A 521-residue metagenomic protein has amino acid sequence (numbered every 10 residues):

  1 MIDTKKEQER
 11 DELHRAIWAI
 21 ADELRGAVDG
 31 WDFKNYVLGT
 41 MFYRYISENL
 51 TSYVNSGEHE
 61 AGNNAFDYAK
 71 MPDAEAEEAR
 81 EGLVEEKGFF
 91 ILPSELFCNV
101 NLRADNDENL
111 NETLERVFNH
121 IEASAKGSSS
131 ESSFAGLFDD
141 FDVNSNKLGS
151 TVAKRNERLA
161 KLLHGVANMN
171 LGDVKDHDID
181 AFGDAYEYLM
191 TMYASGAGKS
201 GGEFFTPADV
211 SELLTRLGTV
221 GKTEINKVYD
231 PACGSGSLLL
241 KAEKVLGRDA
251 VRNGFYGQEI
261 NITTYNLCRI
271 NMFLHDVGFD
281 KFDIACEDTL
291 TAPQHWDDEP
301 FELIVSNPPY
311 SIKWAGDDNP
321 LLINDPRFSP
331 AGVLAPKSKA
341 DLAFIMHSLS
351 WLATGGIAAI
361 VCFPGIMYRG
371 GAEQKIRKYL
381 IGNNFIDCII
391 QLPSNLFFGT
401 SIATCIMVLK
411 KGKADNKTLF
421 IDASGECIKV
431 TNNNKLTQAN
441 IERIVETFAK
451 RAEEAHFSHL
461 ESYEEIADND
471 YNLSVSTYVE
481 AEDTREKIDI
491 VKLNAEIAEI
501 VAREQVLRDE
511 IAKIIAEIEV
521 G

Functional and structural regions predicted by a protein language model:
M1-L213, L217-G218, K222, D280-T289 (+3 more regions): Non-catalytic, mostly N-terminal accessory regions of nucleic-acid modification and defense proteins
I2-T4, Q8, D298-G521: A conserved structural/catalytic subdomain of Rossmann-like adenosyl-cofactor enzymes
N35, G198, D230-A232, N253 (+3 more regions): Short glycine- and Lys/Arg-enriched binding-loop motifs that mark or flank ligand-binding interfaces
V37, F182, I225, R252 (+3 more regions): A structure-centric signal for secondary-structure junctions around beta-strands
E75, S235, I262, T291 (+3 more regions): Residue-level detector of flexible, active-site-proximal loop/helix-junction positions within diverse enzyme catalytic
S200-S306, S311-K313, D317-L322, R327-G332 (+3 more regions): Conserved S-adenosyl-L-methionine
